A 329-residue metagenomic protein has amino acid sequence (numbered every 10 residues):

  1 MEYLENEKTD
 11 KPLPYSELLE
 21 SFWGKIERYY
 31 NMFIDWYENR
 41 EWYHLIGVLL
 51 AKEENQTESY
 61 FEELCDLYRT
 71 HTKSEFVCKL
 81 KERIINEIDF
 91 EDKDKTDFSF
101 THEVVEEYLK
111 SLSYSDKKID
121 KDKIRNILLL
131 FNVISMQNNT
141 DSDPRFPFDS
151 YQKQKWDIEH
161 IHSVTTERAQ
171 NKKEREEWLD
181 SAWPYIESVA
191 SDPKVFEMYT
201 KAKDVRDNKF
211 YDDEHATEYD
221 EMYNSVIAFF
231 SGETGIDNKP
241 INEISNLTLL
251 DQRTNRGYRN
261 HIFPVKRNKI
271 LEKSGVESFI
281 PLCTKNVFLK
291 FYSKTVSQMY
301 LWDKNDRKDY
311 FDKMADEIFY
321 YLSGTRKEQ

Functional and structural regions predicted by a protein language model:
M1-Q329: Flexible coil/loop and intrinsically disordered segments
